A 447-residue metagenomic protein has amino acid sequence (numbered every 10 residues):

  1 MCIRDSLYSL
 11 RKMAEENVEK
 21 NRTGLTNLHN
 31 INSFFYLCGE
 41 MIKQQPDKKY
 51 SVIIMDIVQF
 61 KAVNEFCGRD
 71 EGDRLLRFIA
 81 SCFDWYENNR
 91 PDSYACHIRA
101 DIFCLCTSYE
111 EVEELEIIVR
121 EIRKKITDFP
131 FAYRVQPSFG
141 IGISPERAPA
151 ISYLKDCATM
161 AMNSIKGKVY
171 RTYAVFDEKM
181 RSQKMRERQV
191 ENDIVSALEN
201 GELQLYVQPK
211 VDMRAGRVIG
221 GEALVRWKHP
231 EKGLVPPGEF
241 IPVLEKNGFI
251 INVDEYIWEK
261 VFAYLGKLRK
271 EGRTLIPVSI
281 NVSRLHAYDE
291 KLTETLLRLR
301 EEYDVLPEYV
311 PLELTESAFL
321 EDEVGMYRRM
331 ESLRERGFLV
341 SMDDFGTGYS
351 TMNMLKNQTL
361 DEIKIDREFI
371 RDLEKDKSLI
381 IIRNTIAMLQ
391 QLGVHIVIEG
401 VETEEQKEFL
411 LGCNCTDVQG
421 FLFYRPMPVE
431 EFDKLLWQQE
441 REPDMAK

Functional and structural regions predicted by a protein language model:
I3, V18-S51, V58-D84, C96-A100 (+7 more regions): Conserved long alpha-helical elements within nucleotide-processing catalytic cores of c-di-GMP signaling and class III
V18, Q44, I151, M160-Y206 (+5 more regions): C-di-GMP signaling machinery
S51, H97-C106, K125, F131-N163 (+2 more regions): A short glycine-enriched loop-to-beta-strand structural element that forms part of the catalytic core of nucleotide
A80-V112, F338-M342, V394, E404: Conserved helix-loop-beta segment at the catalytic/binding core of cyclic-nucleotide signaling proteins
E116-V119, S144-Y170, R188, G238 (+2 more regions): Catalytic-core segments of nucleotide cyclases and related cyclic-nucleotide turnover enzymes
R186-V243, N281, M342, I398 (+2 more regions): Active-site core of bacterial EAL-family cyclic-dinucleotide phosphodiesterase domains
M213-E222, F249-M326, G400: Catalytic core of bacterial c-di-GMP phosphodiesterases, primarily the EAL and HD-GYP domains, capturing alpha-helical
P230-E231, S283-E290, Y309-V324, R336-K447: EAL-family c-di-GMP phosphodiesterase catalytic domain
